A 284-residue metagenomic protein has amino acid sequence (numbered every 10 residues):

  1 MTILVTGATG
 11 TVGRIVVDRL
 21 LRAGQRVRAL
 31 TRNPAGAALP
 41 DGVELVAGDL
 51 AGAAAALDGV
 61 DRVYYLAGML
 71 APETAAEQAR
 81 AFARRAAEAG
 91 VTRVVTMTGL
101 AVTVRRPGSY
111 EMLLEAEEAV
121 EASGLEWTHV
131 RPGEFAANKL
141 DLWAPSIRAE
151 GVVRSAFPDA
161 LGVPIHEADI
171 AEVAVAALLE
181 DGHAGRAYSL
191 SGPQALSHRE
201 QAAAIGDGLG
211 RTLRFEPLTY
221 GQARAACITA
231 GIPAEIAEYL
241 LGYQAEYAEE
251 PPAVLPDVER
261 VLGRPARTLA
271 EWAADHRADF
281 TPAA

Functional and structural regions predicted by a protein language model:
T2-Q25: N-terminal Rossmann NAD(P)H-binding glycine-rich loop of SDR-like oxidoreductase domains
R14, A29-A89, T103: NAD(P)H-binding glycine-rich loop region in Rossmannoid oxidoreductase-like domains and their noncatalytic homologs
L66-V152: Glycine-/Pro-rich loop/turn segments that contact NAD(P) or position catalytic residues in Rossmann-like domains
N138-P145, A177-A187, P251-A253, T281-A284: Glycine/proline-rich active-site loop of Rossmann-fold NAD(P)-dependent oxidoreductases
A156-A160, Y188-A195, L209-G210, P217 (+1 more regions): Glycine-rich Rossmann NAD(P)(H)-binding loop
A156-A176, R186, S197: Substrate-positioning beta->alpha
A202-E249: Terminal hydrophobic/aromatic helix or amphipathic segment near a protein terminus
D257, L262-A284: Amphipathic terminal alpha-helices
